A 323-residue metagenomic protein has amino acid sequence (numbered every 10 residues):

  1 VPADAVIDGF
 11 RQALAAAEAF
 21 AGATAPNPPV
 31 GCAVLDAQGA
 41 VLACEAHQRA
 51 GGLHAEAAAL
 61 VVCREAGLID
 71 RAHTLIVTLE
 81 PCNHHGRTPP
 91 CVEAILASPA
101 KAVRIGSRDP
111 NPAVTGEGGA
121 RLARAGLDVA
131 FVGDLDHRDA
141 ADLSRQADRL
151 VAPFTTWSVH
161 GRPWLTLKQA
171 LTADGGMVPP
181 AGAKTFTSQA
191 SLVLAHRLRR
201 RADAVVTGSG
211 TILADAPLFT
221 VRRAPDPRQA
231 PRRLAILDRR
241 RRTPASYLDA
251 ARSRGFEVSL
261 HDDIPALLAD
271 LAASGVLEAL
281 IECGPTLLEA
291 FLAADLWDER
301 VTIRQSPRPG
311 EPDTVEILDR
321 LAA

Functional and structural regions predicted by a protein language model:
A5-A25, W157: Short, basic/aromatic recognition patches
A13, G31, C82, L122 (+5 more regions): Residue-level signal for inorganic ion chemistry
P29-G39, K168-A170: Short beta-strand scaffold segments in enzyme catalytic cores
V34-L143, A290-L292: Zn2+-dependent cytidine deaminase-like catalytic core
K101-D109, V206-T207, R233-R240, S259-L260 (+1 more regions): Short internal beta-strands
A152-L280, P285-E289: Active-site ligand-binding patch in enzyme domains
D263-A266, G310-A323: Conserved histidine-centered catalytic loops in small-molecule metabolism enzymes
L287, F291-I303: Short acidic amphipathic segments
